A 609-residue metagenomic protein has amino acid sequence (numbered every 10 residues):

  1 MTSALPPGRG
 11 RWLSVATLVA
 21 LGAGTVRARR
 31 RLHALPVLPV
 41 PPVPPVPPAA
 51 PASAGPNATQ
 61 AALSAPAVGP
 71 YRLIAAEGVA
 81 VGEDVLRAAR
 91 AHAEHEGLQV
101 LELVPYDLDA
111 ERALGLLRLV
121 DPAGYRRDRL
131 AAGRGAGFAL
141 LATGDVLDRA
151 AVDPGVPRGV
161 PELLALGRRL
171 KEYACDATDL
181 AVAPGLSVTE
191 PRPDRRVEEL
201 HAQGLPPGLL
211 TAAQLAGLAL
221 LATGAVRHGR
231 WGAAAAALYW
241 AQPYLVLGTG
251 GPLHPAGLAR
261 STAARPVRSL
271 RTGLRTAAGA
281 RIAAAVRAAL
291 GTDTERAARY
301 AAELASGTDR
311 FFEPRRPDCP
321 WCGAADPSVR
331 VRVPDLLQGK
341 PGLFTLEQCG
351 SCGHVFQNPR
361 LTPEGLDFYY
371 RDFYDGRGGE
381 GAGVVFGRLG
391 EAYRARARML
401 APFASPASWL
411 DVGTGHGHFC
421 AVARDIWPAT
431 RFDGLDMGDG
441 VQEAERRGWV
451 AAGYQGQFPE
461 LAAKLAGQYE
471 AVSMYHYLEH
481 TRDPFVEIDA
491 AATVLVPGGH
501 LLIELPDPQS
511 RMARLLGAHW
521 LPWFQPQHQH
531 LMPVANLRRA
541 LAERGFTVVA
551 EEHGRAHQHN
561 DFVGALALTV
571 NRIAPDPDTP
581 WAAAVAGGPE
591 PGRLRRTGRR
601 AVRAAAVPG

Functional and structural regions predicted by a protein language model:
V26-P39, A212-T276: Membrane-embedded multi-pass helical conduit in multi-pass membrane proteins, especially envelope-biosynthetic
G69-A80: Short beta-strand-to-loop acidic/aromatic patch adjacent to the donor-nucleotide binding site
A80, D84-L114: Conserved donor NDP-sugar-binding/catalytic core segment of glycosyltransferases
L103-G133: Short, flexible, basic/aromatic active-site loop/helix in glycosyltransferases
R127, I503-H530, A535-A540: Short, glycine-/aromatic-enriched active-site segment of Class I SAM-dependent methyltransferases
P154-L210, E551-E552: Catalytic donor/gating beta->alpha subdomain of glycosyltransferases that bind UDP-sugars
I282-Y475, F485-D489, E552-G554, P577-G592: Conserved N-terminal segment of class I S-adenosyl-L-methionine
F485-H500: A short glycine-rich, Lys/Arg-flanked "PGG" loop and its adjoining helix->strand segment in the class I
